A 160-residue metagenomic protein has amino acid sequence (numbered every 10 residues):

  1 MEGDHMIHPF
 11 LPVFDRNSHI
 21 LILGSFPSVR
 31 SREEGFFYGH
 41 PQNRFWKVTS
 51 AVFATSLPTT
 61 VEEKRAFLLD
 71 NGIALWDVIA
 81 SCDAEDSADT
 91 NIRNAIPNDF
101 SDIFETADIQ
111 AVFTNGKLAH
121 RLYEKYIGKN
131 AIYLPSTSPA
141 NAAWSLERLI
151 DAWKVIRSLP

Functional and structural regions predicted by a protein language model:
E2-H19, P41, D86-N98, E124-P160: C-terminal capping/extension of enzyme domains
L11-V13, R65-F67, F104, Y123-E124: Short secondary-structure boundary/capping segments
H19-S25: Short, hydrophobic/glycine-enriched beta-strand segments
L21, A74-W76, F113, I132: Hydrophobic/aromatic beta-strand patches that form the interior of the parallel beta-sheet core in alpha/beta enzyme
R30-N91: Short, surface-exposed acidic-centric catalytic microdomains
N98-F104: Catalytic-core regions built around general acid/base machinery
F104, D108-F113: Proline-aspartate-enriched helix->loop->beta-strand connector
L118-H120: Alpha-helix capping/helix-boundary segments
